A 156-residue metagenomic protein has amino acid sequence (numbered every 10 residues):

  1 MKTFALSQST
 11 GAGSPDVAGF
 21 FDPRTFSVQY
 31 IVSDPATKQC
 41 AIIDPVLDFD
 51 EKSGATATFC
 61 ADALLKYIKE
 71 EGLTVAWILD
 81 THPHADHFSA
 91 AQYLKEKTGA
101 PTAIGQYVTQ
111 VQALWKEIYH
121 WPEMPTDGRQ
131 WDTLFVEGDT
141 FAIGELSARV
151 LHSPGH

Functional and structural regions predicted by a protein language model:
M1-Q8: N-terminal mitochondrial targeting presequences
G13, P23-T25, P125-G128, D132-L134 (+1 more regions): Short solvent-exposed loop/turn micro-motifs enriched in small/polar/acidic residues
G13-L73: Conserved beta-strand hairpin/beta-sheet module of binuclear metal-dependent hydrolase folds, prominently
D16-D22, I31, E137-H156: Core dinuclear metal-dependent hydrolase active-site scaffold
D34, D44, H82, D86 (+1 more regions): Acidic active-site catalytic centers that drive phospho-/nucleotidyl reactions and related ester hydrolyses
A41, L79, L151-H152: Residue in the alpha/beta-hydrolase core beta-strand immediately N-terminal to the catalytic nucleophile
L47-L146: Active-site HxH/HxHxD metal-binding segment of metal-dependent hydrolases
